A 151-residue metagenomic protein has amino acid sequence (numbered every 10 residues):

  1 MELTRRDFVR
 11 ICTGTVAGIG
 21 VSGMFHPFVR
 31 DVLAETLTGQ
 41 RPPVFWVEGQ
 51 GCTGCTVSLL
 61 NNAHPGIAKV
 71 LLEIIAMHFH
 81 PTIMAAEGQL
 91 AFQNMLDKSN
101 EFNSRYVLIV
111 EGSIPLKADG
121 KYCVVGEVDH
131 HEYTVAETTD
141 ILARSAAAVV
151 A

Functional and structural regions predicted by a protein language model:
M1-V16: N-terminal secretory signal peptides and thylakoid transit peptides that target proteins across membranes
E2, G23-G49: C-terminal segment of N-terminal export signals and the immediately downstream linker at the start of the mature
C12, C52-C55: Disulfide-bonded cysteines in secreted/extracellular proteins and peptides
I19-G20: Bacterial N-terminal signal peptides
T36-R41, G49, T56, I67-A151: Metabolite-binding pocket within alpha/beta catalytic cores that recognizes anionic/polar moieties
L59-P65: Short Gly/aromatic-enriched secondary-structure transition segments
